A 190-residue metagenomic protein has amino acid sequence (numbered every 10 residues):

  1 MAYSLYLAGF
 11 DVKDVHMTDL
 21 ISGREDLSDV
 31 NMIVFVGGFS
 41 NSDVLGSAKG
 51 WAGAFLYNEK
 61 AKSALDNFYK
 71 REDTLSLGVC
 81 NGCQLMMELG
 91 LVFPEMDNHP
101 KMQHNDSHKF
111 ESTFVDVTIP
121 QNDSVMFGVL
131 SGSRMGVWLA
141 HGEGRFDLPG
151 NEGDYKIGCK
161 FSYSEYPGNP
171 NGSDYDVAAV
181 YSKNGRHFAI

Functional and structural regions predicted by a protein language model:
M1-E95, Q103-S112, T118, D147-G153 (+1 more regions): N-terminal beta1-alpha1 cap of cysteine-dependent amidohydrolase-like domains
M17-D19, N122, G142, S162-S164: Residues that form or immediately flank small-molecule/cofactor binding pockets and catalytic motifs
S76-L77, V137, I190: Residue-level signal for helical boundary/lining positions with a hydrophobic bias
D97-K101, I157-Y166: Short Pro/Gly-enriched beta-strand edge/turn motifs at strand-loop
K101-P149: An acidic, glycine-rich "communication" segment
G132-R134, S182-A189: Beta-strand-turn-beta hairpins that frame and shape the catalytic cleft of phosphate-ester-processing enzymes
G136, Y155-K156: The ATP-binding site of the protein kinase catalytic domain
